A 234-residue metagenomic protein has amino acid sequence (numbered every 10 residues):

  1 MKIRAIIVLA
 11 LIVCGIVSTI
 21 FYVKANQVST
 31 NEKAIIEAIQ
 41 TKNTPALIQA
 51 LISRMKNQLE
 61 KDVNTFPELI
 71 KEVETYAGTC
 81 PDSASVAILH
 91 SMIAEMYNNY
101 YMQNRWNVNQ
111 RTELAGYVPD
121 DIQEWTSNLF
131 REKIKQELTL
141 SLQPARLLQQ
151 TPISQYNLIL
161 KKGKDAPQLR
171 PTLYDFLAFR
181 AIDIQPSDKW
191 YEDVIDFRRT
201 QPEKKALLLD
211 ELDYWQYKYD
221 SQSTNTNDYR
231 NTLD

Functional and structural regions predicted by a protein language model:
M1-L11: N-terminal Sec-pathway targeting helices
I6-V8, S18, K204-A206: Generic N-terminal initiation segments characterized by hydrophobic and/or small/turn-forming residues
V13-V23: Hydrophobic alpha-helical membrane-insertion segments, chiefly the h-region of N-terminal signal peptides
K24-S29: Ser/Thr/Pro/Gly-rich low-complexity linker/stalk segments immediately outside membranes or between
N31-D234: Extracytoplasmic/secretory-pathway proteins
